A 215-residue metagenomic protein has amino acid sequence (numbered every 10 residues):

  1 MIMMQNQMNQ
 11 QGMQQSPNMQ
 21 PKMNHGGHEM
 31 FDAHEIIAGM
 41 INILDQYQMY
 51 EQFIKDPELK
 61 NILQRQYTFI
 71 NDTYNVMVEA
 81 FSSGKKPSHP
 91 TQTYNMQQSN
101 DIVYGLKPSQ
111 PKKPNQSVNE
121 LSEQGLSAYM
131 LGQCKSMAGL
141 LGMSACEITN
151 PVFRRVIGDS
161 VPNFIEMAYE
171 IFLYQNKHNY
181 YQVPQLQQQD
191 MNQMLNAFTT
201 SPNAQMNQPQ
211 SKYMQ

Functional and structural regions predicted by a protein language model:
I2-L44, E51-P57: Leu/Val/Ala/Ile-rich N-terminal alpha-helices, chiefly Sec-type signal peptides and the beginnings
M3-M4, E58-G105, A168-H178: Conserved alpha-helical segments that form or flank metal/cofactor-binding pockets of metalloenzymes
M13-D32, Q97-Y129, M194-Q215: Acidic/His metal-coordination segments adjacent to aromatic residues that form catalytic metal sites in metalloenzymes
E29-E51, L106-D159, N163, M167 (+1 more regions): Acidic/histidine-rich alpha-helical segments that form the ligand environment of transition-metal centers
D56, N150-F153, A197, A204: Short, surface-exposed linear patches
H89-Q98, K177-S201: Long, charge-rich low-complexity segments
V152-Q193: A contiguous, mid-protein "functional segment" used to position or interact with cofactors/ions or partner subunits
